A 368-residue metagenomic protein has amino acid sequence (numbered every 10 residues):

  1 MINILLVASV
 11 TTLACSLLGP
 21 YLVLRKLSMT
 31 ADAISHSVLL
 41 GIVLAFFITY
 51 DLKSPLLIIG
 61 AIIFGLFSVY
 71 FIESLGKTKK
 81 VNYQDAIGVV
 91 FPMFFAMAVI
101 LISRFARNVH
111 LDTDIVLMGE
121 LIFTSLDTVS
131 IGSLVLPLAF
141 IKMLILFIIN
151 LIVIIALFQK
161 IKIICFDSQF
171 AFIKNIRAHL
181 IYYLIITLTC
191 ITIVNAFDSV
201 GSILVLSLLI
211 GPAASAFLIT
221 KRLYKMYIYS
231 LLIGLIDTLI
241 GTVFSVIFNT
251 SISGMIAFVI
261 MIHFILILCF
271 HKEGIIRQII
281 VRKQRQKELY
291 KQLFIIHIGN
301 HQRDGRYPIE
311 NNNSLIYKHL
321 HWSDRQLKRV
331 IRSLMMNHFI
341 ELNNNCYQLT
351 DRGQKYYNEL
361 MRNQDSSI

Functional and structural regions predicted by a protein language model:
M1-A14: Membrane-interfacial amphipathic/re-entrant helices at transmembrane-helix boundaries
P20-H110, F217-I228, S245-N249: Short loop segments and helix-boundary regions at transmembrane helix junctions of multi-pass inner-membrane proteins
F95-V153: Transmembrane helix-bundle core of multi-pass membrane transporters and related energy-transducing complexes
V135-L206: Helix-loop-helix "hairpin" substructures at the membrane interface of multi-pass membrane proteins
N195-S199, I203-T250: Transmembrane alpha-helical segments in multi-pass inner-membrane proteins
L239-Q284: Long, low-complexity, charged/polar intrinsically disordered regions in eukaryotic proteins
Q278-N344: Non-transmembrane accessory domains of multi-pass membrane transporters/channels
D351-I368: Short, amphipathic alpha-helical interaction segments positioned at domain boundaries
